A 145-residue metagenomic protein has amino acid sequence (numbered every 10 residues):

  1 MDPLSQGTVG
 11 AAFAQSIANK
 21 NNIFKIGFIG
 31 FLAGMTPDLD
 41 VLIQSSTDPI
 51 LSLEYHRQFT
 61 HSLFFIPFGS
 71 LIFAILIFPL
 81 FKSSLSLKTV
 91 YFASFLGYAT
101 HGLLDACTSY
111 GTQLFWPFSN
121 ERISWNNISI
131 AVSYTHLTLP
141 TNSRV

Functional and structural regions predicted by a protein language model:
M1-I29, Q44-S45: N-terminal glycine-/serine-/threonine-rich phosphate-binding loop
D2-G7, Y55-I72, N126-Y134: Membrane-interface loop-to-helix entry segments
G7-N19, D48, I66-L80, Y110-F115 (+1 more regions): Membrane-interfacial alpha-helical segments at the cytosolic side of multi-pass membrane proteins
G27-F31, L63, Y91-F95: Hydrophobic alpha-helical transmembrane segments
A33-L42: A generic, lipid-embedded transmembrane alpha helix
L39, L63, P67, Y98-A106: Mid-bilayer segments of alpha-helical transmembrane spans in multi-pass integral membrane proteins that mediate
I72-I123, V132: Hydrophobic alpha-helical segments
T135-T141: Conserved small/polar residues in nucleotide/adenosyl-binding loops
